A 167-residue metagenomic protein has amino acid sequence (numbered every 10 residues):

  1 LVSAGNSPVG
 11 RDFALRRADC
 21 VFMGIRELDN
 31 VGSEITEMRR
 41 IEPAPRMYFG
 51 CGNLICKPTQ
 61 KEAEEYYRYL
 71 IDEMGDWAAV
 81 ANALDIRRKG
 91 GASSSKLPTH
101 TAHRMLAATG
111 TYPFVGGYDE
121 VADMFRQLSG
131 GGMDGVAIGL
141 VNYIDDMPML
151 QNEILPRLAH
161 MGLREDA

Functional and structural regions predicted by a protein language model:
L1, A14, A63, L128 (+1 more regions): Conserved, mostly hydrophobic/aromatic
L1-A4, D19-M23, R46-N53, V136-G139: Hydrophobic faces of well-ordered beta-strands that scaffold small-molecule active sites in alpha/beta enzyme cores
R11-E27: A conserved active-site cap/scaffold subdomain adjacent to cofactor or substrate pockets
F13-R17, S33-E37, M149: A short acidic, amphipathic alpha-helical/loop segment
I25-D29, I138-Q151: Glycine-rich, proline-tolerant flexible connector loops at the mouths of alpha/beta enzymes
I25-G130, A159-D166: An alpha-helical appendage that flanks or caps ligand/catalytic pockets
Y112-V115, D119, D134-V141, D145: Outer-membrane beta-barrel pore domains
